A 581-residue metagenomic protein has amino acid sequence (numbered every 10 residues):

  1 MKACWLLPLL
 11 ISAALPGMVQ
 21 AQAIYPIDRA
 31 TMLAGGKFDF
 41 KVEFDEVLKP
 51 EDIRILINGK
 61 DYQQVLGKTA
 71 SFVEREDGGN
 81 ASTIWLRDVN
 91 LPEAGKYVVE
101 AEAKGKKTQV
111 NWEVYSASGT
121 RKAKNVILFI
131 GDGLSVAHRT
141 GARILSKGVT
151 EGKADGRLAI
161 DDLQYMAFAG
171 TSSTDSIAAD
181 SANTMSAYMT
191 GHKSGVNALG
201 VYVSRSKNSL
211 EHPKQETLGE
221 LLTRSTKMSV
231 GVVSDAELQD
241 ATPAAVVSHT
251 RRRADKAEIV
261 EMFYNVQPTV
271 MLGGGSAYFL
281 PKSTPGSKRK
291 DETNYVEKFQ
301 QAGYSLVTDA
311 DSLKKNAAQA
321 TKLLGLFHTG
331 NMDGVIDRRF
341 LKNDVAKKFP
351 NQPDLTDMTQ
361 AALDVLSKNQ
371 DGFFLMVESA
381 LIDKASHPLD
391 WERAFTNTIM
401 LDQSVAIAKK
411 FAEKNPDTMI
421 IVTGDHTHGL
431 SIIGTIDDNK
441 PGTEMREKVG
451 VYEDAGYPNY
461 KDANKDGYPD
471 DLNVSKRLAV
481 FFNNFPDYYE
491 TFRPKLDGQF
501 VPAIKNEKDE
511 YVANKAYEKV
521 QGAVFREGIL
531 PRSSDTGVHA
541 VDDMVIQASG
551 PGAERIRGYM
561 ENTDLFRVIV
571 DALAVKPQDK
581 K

Functional and structural regions predicted by a protein language model:
M1-L7: Bacterial N-terminal signal peptides that target proteins for export
P8-P16: Bacterial N-terminal signal peptides
Q22-G119: Beta-strand-enriched, solvent-exposed domains that form extended recognition/catalytic surfaces
F38-F40, T69, V73, L134-R139 (+2 more regions): A post-motif C-terminal structural segment
G79, K96, K107, V126-I130 (+6 more regions): Alpha/propeptide regions of enzymes that mature by internal proteolysis
A94, S173-S204, E220: Noncatalytic scaffold domains of N-terminal-nucleophile
V114-G131: Low-complexity, Pro/Ser/Thr- and charge-rich linker/hinge segments at domain boundaries
H192-M262, Q267-P268, G275: Extracytoplasmic mature domains of secreted/periplasmic and thylakoid-lumen proteins
